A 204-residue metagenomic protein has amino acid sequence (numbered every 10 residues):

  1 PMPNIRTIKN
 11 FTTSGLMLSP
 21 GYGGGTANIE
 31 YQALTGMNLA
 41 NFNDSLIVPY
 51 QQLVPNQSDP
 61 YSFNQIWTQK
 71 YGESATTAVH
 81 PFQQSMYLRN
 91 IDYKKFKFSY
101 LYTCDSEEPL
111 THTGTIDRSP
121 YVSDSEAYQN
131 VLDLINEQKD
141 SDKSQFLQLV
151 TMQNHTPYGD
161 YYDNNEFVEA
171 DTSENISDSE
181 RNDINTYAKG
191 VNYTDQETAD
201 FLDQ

Functional and structural regions predicted by a protein language model:
P1-Q204: Solvent-exposed soluble domains appended to multi-pass membrane proteins
